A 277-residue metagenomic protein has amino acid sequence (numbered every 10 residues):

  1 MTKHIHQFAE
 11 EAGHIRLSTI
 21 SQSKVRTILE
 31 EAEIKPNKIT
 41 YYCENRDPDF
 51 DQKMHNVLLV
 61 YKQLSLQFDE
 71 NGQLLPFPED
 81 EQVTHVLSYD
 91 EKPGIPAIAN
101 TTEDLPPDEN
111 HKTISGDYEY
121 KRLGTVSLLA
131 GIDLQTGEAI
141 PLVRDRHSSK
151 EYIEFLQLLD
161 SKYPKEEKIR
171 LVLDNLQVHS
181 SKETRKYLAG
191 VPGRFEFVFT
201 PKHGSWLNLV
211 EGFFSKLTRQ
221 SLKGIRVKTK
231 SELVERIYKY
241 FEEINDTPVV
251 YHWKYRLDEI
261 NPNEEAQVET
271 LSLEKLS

Functional and structural regions predicted by a protein language model:
T2-R122, E264, E274-S277: Charge-mixed, compositionally biased segments that are often intrinsically disordered regulatory tracts
A32-K35, K92-I95, L134-T136, L176-V178 (+2 more regions): Short, solvent-exposed loop/turn segments at secondary-structure junctions
V86, R170-L171: Hydrophobic "anchor" residues on beta-strands that sit immediately upstream of conserved functional sites
D108-E167: Electropositive, glycine- and tryptophan-enriched low-complexity nucleic-acid-binding patches
S115-Y120, A189-L209, I225-V227: RNase H-like polynucleotidyl transferase catalytic core
H147-S148, L171-E183, K202-L207: Acidic, metal-coordinating catalytic cores used for nucleic-acid/nucleotide bond scission and strand-transfer chemistry
V210-E232, N245: Active-site proximal helix-loop segment of RNase H-like, two-metal nucleases, encompassing DDE(D)
E232-S277: C-terminal domain-tail junction helix/linker
